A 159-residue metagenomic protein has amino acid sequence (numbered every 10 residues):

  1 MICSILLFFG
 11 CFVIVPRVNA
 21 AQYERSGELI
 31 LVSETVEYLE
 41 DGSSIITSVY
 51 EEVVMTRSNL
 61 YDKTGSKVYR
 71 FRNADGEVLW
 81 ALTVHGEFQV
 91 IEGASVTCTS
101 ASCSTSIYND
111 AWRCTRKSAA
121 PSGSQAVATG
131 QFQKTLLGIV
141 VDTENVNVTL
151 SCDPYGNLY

Functional and structural regions predicted by a protein language model:
M1-G76: N-terminal prepro-regions of secreted/extracellular proteins
V54-Y159: Mature secreted bioactive peptide module from preproproteins
